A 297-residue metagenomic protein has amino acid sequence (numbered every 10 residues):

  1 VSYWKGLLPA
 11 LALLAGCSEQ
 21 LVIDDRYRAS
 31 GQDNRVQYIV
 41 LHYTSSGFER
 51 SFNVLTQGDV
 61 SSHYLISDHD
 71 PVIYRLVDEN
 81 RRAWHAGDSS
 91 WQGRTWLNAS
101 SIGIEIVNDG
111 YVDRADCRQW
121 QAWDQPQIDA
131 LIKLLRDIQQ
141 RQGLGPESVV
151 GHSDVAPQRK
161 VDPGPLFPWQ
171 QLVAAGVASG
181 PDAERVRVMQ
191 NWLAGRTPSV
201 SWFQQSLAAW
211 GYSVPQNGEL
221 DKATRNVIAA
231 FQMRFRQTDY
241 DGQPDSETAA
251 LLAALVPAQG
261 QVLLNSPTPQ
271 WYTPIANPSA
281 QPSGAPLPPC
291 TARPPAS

Functional and structural regions predicted by a protein language model:
V1-L7: Bacterial N-terminal signal peptides that target proteins for export
L11: Duplex nucleic acid-engaging cores and interfaces of nucleic-acid transaction enzymes
L14-G16: C-terminal motif of bacterial Sec signal peptides marking the signal peptidase cleavage site
S18-E19, Q125-G143, E147, P157-S297: Cell-envelope/ECM-targeting effectors and their regulatory/trafficking segments
Q20-E147: Active-site-adjacent loop/helix surface patches within enzyme catalytic domains that shape the substrate-binding cleft
